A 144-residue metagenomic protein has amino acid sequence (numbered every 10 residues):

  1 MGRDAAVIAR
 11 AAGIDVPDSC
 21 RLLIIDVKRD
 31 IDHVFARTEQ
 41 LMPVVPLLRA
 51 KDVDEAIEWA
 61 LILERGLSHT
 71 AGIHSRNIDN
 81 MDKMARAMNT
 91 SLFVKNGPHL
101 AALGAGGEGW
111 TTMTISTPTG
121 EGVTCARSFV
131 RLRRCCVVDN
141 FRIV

Functional and structural regions predicted by a protein language model:
M1-A11: A conserved active-site cap/scaffold subdomain adjacent to cofactor or substrate pockets
I14-V144: Conserved C-terminal structural/oligomerization subdomain of aldehyde/semialdehyde dehydrogenase
